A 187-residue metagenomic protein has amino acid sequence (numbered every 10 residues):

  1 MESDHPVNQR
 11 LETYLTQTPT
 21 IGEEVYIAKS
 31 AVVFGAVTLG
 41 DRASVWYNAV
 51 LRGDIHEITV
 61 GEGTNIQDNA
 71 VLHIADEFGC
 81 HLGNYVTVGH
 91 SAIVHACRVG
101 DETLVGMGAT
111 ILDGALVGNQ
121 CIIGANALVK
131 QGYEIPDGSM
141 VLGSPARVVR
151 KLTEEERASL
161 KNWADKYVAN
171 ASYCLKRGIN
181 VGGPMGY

Functional and structural regions predicted by a protein language model:
M1-T20, D54, V60-E62, D68-A70 (+2 more regions): Glycine-rich hexapeptide-repeat left-handed beta-helix
T16, T20-I74: A positional/architectural concept
